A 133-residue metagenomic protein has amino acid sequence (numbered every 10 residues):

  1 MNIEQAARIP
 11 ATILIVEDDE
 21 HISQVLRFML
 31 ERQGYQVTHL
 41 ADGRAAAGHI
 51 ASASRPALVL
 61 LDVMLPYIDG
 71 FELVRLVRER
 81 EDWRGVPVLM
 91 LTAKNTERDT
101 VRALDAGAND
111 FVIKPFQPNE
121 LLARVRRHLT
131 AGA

Functional and structural regions predicted by a protein language model:
M1-L14, N119-A133: Non-catalytic signal-transmission and effector/linker regions of two-component phosphorelay proteins
E17: Conserved acidic carboxylate
Q24-R32: Charged docking surfaces used in two-component/phosphorelay signaling
H39-L58: Acidic, metal-coordinating helix/loop segments flanking the phosphotransfer/catalytic sites of two-component signaling
P66, R84, T96, K114-P115: The feature encodes the CheY-like receiver
